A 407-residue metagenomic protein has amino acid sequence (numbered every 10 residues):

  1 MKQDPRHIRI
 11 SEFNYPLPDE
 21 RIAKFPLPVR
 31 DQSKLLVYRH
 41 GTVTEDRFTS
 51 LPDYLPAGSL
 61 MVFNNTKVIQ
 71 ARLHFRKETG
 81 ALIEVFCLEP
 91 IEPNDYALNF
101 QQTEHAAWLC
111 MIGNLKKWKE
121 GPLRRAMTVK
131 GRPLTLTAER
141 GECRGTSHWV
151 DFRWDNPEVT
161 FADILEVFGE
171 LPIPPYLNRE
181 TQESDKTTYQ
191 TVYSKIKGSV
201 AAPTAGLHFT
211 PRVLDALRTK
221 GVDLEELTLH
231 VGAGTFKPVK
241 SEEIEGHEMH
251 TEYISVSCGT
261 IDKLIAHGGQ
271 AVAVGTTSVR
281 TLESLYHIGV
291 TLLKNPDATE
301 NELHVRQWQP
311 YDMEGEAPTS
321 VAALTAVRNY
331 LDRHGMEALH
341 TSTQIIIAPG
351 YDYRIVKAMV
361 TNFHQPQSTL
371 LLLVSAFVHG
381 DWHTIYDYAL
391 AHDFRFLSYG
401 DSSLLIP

Functional and structural regions predicted by a protein language model:
M1-P407: Surface-exposed, charge/polar-rich loops and edge strands
